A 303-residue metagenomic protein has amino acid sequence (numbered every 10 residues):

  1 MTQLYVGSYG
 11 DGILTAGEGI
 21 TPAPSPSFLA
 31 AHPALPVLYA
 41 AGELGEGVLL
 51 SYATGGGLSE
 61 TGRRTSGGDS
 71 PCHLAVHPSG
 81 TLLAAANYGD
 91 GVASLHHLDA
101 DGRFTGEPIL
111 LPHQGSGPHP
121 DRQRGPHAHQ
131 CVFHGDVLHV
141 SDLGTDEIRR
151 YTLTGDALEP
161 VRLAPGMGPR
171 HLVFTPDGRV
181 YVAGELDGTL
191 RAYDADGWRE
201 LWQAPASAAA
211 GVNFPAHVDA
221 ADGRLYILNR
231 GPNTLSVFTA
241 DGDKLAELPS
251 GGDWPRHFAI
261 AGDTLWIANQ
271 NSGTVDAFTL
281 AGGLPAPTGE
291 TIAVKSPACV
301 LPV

Functional and structural regions predicted by a protein language model:
V6-Y9, A40-L44, A85-Y88, V140-L143 (+3 more regions): Conserved beta-strand positions in repeat-built beta-propeller and related beta-rich domains
G17-P22, E60-T65, I109, G115-R122 (+4 more regions): A short beta-strand motif characteristic of beta-propeller blades
I20-G80: Blade-loop segments of beta-propeller domains
A23-P33, G67-P78, Q114-G135, L163-R179 (+3 more regions): Beta-rich, blade/repeat-based domains predominating in secreted/periplasmic proteins but also intracellular
Y52-G57, L95-T105, T152-G155, Y193-R199 (+2 more regions): Short loop/turn segments immediately following beta-strands, especially the blade-tip and inter-blade linker loops
E60-Q130: Asp-box/WD-like beta-propeller blade repeats and closely related beta-sheet repeat scaffolds
V137-G188: Loop-centered beta-sheet repeat module
Q270-D276, A286-V303: Blade-level signature of beta-propeller repeat domains, shared across WD40, Kelch, NHL, RCC1 and BNR/Asp-box propellers
